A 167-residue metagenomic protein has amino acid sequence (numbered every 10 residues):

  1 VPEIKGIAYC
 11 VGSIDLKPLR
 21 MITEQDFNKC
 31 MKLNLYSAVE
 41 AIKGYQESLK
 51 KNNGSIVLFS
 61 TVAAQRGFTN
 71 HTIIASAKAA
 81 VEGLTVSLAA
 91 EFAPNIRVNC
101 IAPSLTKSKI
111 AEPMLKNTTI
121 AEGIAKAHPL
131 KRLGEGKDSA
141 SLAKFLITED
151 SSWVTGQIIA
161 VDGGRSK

Functional and structural regions predicted by a protein language model:
P18-L19, D26-N28, I124: Substrate-binding pocket helix/loop in short-chain dehydrogenase/reductase
I42, A77: Active-site helix of classical SDR
E47, A89-P94, S152: Alpha-helical segment proximal to the catalytic Tyr-Lys
T61: Residue(s) in the substrate-gating loop at a strand-loop-helix junction that position the organic substrate next
R66, K144, T155-K167: Short C-terminal tail/terminal secondary-structure segment of NAD(P)H-dependent dehydrogenase/reductase domains
A102-P113: Short, flexible catalytic-loop segment of classical short-chain dehydrogenase/reductase
H128-S139: A conserved structural motif in NAD(P)-dependent oxidoreductases
